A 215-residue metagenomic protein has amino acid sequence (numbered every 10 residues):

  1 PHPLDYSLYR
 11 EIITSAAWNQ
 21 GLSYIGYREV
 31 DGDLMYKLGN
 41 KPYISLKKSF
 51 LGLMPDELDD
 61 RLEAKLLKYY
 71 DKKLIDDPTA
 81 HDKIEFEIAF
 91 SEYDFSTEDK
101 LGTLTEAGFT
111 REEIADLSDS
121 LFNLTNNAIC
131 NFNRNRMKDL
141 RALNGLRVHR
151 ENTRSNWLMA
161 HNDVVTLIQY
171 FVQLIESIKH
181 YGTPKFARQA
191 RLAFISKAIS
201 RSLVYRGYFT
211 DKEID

Functional and structural regions predicted by a protein language model:
P1-D215: Hydrophobic beta/alpha structural segments that scaffold and line small-molecule/cofactor pockets of phosphate-handling
